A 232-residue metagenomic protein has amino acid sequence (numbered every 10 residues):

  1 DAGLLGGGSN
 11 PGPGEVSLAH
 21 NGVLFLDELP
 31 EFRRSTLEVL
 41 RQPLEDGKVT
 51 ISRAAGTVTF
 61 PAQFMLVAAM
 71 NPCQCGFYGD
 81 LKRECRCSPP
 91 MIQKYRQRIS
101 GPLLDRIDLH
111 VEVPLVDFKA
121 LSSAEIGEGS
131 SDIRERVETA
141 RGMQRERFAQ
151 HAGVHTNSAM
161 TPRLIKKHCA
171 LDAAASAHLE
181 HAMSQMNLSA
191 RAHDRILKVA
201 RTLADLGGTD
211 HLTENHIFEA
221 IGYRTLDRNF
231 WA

Functional and structural regions predicted by a protein language model:
D1-G3, R86-C87: Short, flexible loop segments at the rims of nucleotide/cofactor-binding pockets, characterized by
A2-L24, T57: Conserved alpha-helical scaffold flanking the Walker A/P-loop in AAA+ ATPase domains
N10-P11, R34-W231: Basic, amphipathic alpha-helical bundle interface domains used for macromolecular binding and assembly
S17, E31-F32: Extended, folded domain segments that form the structural surfaces/walls around functional sites
N21, D27-L29, V39: Walker B catalytic acidic pair
